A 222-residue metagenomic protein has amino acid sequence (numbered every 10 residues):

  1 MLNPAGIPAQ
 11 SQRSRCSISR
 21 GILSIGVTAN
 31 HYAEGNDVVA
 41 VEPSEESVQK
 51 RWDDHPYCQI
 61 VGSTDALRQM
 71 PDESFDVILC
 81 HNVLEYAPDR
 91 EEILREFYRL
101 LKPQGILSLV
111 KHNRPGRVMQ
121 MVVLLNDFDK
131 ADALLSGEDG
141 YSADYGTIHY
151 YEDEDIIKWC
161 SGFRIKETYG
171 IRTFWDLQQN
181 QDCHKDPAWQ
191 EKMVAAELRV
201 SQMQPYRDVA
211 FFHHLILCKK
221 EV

Functional and structural regions predicted by a protein language model:
M1-R15: Conserved alpha-helix/loop element of class I SAM-dependent methyltransferases that forms part of the SAM/SAH-binding
R15-I18, I22-L67: Class I SAM-dependent methyltransferase SAM/SAH-binding core
R68-I78: A short acidic, Gly/Pro-enriched loop at the edge of an enzyme's catalytic core that lines a small-molecule cofactor
D76-R90: A short SAM/SAH-binding and catalytic strip from SAM-dependent methyltransferases
E91-I106: A short glycine-rich, Lys/Arg-flanked "PGG" loop and its adjoining helix->strand segment in the class I
I106-L135: Conserved class I S-adenosyl-L-methionine
E138-D155: Acceptor-substrate binding/catalytic loop of class I
E167-V222: A C-terminal cap/extension of S-adenosyl-L-methionine-dependent methyltransferases that defines the acceptor-substrate
